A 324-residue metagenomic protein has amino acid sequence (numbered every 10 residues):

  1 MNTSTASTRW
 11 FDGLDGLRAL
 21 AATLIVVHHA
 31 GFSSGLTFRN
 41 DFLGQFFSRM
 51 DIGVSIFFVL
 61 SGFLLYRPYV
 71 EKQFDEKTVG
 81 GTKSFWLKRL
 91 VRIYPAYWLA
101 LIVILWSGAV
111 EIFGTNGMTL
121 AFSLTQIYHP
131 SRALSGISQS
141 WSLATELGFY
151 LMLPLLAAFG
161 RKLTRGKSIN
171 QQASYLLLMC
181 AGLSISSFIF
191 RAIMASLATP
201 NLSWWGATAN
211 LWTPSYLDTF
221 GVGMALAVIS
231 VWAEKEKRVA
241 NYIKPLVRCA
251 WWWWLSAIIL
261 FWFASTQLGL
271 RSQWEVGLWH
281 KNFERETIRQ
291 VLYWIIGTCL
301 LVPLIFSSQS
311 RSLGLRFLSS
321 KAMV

Functional and structural regions predicted by a protein language model:
M1-W204, Y216, K321-M323: Membrane-cytosol interface segments of multi-pass membrane proteins, especially ER/Golgi lipid-handling enzymes
A30, E76, I104, A233 (+1 more regions): Short amphipathic alpha-helical leader/targeting segments
N40-S48, S203-L211, V276-R289: Non-cytosolic membrane-interface motifs at loop->transmembrane helix junctions
Y66-Q73, W106-S107, L156-G166, L226-K237 (+2 more regions): Structural signal for the C-terminal ends of transmembrane alpha-helices and the immediately following loop
K167-M179, V239-W253, L318: Membrane-interfacial entry segments at the cytosolic side of transmembrane helices
S186-L197, P214, A225, V231 (+1 more regions): Membrane-lumen/periplasm interface segments of specific transmembrane helices in polyprenyl phosphate-linked
S203-A209, D218, G223, A227 (+1 more regions): Acidic, glycine-rich loop-and-beta core segments that form the ion-binding/anion-interacting portion of active sites
Y216-A225, R248-V324: Alpha-helical transmembrane segments of multi-pass integral membrane proteins
